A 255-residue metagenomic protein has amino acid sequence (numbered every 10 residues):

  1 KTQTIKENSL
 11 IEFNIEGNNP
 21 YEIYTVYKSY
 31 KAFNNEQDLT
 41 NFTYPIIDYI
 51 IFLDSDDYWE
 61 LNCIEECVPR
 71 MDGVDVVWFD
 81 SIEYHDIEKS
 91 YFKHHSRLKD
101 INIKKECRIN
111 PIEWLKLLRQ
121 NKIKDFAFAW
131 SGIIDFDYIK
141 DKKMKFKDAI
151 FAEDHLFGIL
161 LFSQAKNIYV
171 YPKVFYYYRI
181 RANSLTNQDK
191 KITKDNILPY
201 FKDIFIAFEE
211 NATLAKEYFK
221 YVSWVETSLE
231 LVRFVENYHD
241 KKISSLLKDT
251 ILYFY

Functional and structural regions predicted by a protein language model:
K1-D203: Nucleotide-sugar donor-binding/catalytic module of glycosyltransferases that assemble extracellular/cell-envelope
R179-Y255: C-terminal subregions of glycosyltransferases and related glycan-biosynthesis enzymes
